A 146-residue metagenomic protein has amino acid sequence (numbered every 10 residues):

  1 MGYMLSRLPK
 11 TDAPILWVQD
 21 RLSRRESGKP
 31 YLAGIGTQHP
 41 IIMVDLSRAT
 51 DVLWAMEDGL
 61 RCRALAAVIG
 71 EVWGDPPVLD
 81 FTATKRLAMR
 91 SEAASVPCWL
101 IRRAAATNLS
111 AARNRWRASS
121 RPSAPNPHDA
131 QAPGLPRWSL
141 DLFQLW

Functional and structural regions predicted by a protein language model:
M1-A67, V72-W146: N-terminal regions of ATP-driven nucleic-acid and macromolecular assemblies, encompassing P-loop NTP-binding domains
